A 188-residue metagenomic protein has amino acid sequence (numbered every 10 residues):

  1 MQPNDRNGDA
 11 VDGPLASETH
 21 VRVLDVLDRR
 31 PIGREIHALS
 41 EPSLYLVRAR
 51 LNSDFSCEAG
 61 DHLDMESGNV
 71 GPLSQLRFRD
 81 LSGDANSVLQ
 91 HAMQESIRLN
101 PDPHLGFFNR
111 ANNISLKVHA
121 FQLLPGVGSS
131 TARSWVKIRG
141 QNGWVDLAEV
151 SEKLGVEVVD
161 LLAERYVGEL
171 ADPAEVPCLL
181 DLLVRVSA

Functional and structural regions predicted by a protein language model:
M1-P101, H119: Structure-specific DNA junction-binding interface
E95-L123, K137-A188: C-terminal extensions
G128-S129: Small-residue hinge/turn detector
A132-W135: Conserved hydrophobic/aromatic packing and binding residues within compact polymer-binding modules
